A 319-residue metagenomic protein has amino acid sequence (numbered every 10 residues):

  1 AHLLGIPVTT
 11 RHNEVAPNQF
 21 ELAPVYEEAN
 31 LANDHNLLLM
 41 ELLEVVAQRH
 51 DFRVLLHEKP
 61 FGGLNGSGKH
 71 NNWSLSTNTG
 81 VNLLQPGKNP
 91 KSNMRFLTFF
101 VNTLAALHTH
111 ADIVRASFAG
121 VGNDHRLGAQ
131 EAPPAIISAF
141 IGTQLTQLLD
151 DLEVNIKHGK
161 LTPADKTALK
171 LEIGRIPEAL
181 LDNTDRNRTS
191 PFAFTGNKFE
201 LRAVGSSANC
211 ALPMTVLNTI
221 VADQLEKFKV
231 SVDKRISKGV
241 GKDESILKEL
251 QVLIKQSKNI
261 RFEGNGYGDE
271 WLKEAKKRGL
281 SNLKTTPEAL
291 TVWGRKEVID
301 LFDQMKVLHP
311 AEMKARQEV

Functional and structural regions predicted by a protein language model:
A1-L3, P60-F61, S67, P90 (+1 more regions): Acidic, glycine-enriched catalytic cores built around paired aspartates
A1-V15: Conserved oxyanion/phosphate-binding beta-strand-loop segments in alpha/beta enzyme cores
H2, H35-E58, G63-N65, S74-G120: Catalytic or ion-translocation cores adjacent to nucleophile or general acid/base/metal-coordination motifs in diverse
P7, D51-V54, N72, K198-E200: Beta-sheet entry/capping signal
H12-E14, T77-T79, K198, G205-S207: A broadly conserved detector of short glycine/acidic/proline-rich loop/turn motifs that flank catalytic sites and bind
E14-L22, S67-K69: Short, conserved phosphate-binding/catalytic loop or strand-edge motifs used in phosphoryl-/nucleotidyl-transfer
Q19-A29, W73, R202-G205: Short, hydrophobic beta-strand segments
Y26-A32, T79-V81, K88-P90, G205-C210: A generic structural motif
